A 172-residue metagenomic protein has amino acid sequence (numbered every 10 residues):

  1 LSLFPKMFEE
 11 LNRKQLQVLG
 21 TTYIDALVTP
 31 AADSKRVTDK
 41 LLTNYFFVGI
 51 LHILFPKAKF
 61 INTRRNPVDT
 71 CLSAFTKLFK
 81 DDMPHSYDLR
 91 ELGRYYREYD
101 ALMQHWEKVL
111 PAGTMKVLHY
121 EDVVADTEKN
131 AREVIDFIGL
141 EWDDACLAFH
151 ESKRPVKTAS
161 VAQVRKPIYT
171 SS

Functional and structural regions predicted by a protein language model:
S2-L3: Conserved phosphoryl-transfer catalytic core
K6-A32, A74-V117, A125-S172: PAPS-dependent sulfotransferases, especially Golgi type II membrane carbohydrate sulfotransferases
V18-H52: Glycine-rich phosphate-binding loop used to anchor ATP phosphates in small-molecule kinases, encompassing both
V37-D39, K59-R64, K116-Y120: Structured core elements
L42-N44, E121-A125: Short, internal active-site loops enriched in acidic
F46-G49, L72, E128: Short N-terminal helix/helix-N-cap motif within the alpha/beta-hydrolase-1
L51-F75, V134: Conserved phosphate-donor/acceptor-positioning beta-strand/loop module used by diverse small-molecule
R65-T70, D122-V124, V156-K157: Conserved nucleotide-binding/hydrolysis micro-motifs of P-loop NTPases
